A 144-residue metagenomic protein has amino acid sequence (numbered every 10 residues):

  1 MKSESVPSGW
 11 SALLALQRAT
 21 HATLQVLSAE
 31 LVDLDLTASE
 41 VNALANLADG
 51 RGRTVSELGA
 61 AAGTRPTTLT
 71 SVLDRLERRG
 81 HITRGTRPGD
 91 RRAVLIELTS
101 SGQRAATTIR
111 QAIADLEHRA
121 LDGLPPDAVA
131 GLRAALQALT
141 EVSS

Functional and structural regions predicted by a protein language model:
M1-L34, A138: N-terminal leader segment of winged-helix/HTH proteins
M1-P7, P126-S144: C-terminal regulatory/oligomerization modules of transcriptional regulators
L24, G52-T54, D74-Q137: Charged, amphipathic alpha-helical coiled-coil/dimerization segments
A43-L44: Short alpha-helical "packing" element that flanks the helix-turn-helix/winged-helix DNA-binding module
L58-G59: A short acidic, leucine-rich amphipathic alpha-helix
R65: Helix-turn-helix DNA-binding motif, specifically the short coil turn and the N-cap/start of the second
